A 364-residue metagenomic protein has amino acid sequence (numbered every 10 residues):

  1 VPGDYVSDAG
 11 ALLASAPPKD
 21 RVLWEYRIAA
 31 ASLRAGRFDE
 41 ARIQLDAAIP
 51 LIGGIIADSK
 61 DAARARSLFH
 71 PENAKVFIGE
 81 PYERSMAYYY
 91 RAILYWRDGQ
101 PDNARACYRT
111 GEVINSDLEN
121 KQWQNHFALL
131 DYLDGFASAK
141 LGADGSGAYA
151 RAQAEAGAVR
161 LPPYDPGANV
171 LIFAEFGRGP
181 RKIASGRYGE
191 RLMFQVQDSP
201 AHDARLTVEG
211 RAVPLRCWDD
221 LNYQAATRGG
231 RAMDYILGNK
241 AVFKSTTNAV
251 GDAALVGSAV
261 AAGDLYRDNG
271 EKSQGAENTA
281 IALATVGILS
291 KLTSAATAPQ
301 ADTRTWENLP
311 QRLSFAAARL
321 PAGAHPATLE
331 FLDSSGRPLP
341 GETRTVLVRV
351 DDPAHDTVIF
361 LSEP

Functional and structural regions predicted by a protein language model:
V1-G10, R42-I52, A57-L68, Q100-I114 (+1 more regions): Helix-turn-helix repeat elements of alpha-solenoid scaffolds
G10-K19, I52-R64, F69-G79, N115-Q124 (+1 more regions): Flexible helix-coil transition and linker loops at the boundaries of alpha-helical arrays
D20-L23, I78-S85, H126-A128: Start-of-helix signal in alpha-solenoid helical-repeat scaffolds, especially tetratricopeptide repeats
A35, D98, A139-G142: Structural motif corresponding to the intra-repeat A-B loop/turn of tetratricopeptide repeats
Q195-G270: Add "or lipid-surface remodeling" -> "...that mediate pore formation, membrane permeabilization, membrane fusion
D264-P364: C-terminal soluble interaction/assembly domains
